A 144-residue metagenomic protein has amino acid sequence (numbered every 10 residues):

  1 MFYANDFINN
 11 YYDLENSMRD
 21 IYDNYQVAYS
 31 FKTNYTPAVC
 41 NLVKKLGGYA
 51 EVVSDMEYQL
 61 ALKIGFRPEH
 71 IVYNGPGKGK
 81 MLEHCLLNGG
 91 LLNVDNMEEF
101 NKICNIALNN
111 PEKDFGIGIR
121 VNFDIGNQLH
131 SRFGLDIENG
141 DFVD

Functional and structural regions predicted by a protein language model:
M1-F115: A charged N-terminal "starter" segment
D95-D144: Conserved anion-binding
